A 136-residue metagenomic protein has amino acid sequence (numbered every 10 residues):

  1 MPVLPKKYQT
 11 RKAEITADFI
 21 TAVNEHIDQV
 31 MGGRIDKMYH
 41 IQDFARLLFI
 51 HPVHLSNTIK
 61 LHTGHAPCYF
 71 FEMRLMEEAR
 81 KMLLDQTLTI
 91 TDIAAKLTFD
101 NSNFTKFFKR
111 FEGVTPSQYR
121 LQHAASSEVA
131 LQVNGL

Functional and structural regions predicted by a protein language model:
M1-K12, S56: Basic, amphipathic alpha-helix used for nucleic-acid engagement in HTH/winged-helix/SANT-Myb modules and analogous
T10-L48, Y69-T87: A short, Lys/Arg-enriched amphipathic alpha-helix from helix-turn-helix/homeodomain DNA-binding modules
I41-F70, A94-T115: Basic/polar phosphate-binding segments, predominantly the helix-turn-helix DNA-binding elements of transcriptional
H62-F99, Q122-L136: Terminal helix-turn-helix DNA-binding modules in bacterial transcription factors
